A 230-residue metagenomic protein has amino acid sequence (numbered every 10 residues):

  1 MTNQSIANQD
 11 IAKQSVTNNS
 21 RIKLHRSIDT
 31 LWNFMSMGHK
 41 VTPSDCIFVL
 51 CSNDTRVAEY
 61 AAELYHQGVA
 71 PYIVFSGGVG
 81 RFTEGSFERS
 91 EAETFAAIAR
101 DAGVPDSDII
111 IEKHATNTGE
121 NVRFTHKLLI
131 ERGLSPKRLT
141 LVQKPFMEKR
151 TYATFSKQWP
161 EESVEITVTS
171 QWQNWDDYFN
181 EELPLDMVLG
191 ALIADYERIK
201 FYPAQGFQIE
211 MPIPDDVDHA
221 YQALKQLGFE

Functional and structural regions predicted by a protein language model:
T2-N3, N8-L192: A structural signal for short, hydrophobic/glycine-enriched beta-strand patches
L183-E230: A conserved mid-domain beta-alpha-beta active-site/ligand-binding segment of alpha/beta enzyme cores
